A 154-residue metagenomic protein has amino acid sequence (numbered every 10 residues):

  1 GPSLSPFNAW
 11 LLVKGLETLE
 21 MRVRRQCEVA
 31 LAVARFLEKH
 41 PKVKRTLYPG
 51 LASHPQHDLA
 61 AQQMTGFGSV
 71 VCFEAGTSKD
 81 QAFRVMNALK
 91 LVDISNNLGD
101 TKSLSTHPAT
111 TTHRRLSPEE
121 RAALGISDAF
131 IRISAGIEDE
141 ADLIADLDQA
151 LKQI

Functional and structural regions predicted by a protein language model:
G1-V70, E74-K102: Active-site C-terminal subdomain of aminotransferase-like
N87, S103-I154: PLP-dependent enzyme catalytic core of the Aspartate aminotransferase-like
